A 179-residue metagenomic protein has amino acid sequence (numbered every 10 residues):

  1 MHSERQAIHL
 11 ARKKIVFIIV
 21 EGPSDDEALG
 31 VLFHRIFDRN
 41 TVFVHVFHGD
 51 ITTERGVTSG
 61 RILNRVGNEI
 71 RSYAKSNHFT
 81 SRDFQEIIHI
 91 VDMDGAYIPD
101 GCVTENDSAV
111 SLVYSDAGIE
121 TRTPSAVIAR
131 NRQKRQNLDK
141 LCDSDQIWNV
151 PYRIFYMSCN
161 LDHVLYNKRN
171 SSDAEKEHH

Functional and structural regions predicted by a protein language model:
M1-K13, E27-G60, G67-H179: C-terminal accessory helical subdomains adjacent to catalytic cores in phosphodiester- and nucleotide-handling enzymes
F17-L29: Catalytic nucleophile-elbow at a beta strand-turn-alpha helix junction centered on a G-D-S/GDSL motif, marking
